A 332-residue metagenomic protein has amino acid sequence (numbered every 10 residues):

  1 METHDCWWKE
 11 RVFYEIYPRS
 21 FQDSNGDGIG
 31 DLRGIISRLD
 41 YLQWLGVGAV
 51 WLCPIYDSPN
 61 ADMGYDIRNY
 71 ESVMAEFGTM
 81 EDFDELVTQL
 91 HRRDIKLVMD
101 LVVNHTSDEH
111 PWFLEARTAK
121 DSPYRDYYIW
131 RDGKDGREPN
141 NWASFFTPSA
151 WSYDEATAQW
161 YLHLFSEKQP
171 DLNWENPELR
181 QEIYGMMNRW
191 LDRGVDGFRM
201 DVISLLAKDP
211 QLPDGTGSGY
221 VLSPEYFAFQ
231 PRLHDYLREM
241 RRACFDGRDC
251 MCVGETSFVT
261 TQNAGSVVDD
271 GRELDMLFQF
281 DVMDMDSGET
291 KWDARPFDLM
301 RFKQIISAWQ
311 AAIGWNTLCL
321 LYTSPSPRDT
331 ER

Functional and structural regions predicted by a protein language model:
E2-N188, D192, L205-T260: Acidic/aromatic-lined carbohydrate-recognition and catalytic surfaces of CAZymes acting on diverse glycans
W8-V12, M200, T317-L320: Short coil-to-beta-strand
V50, F198-M200: Hydrophobic residues within beta-strands of alpha/beta enzymes
R92, D246-G247, G271-E273, W315: Short, well-ordered coil/turn elements that cap or connect secondary structure elements
S107, A116, V253-S287: Substrate-binding cleft/loops of secretory-pathway carbohydrate-active enzymes
C244-R248, L299-S324: Catalytic-core region of carbohydrate-active enzymes that cleave or remodel glycosidic bonds
M285-Q304: Outer-membrane beta-barrel transmembrane domain signature of Gram-negative proteins, especially the mid-to-C-terminal
Y322-R332: Single conserved hydrophobic/aromatic residue that forms the stacking wall/gate of nucleotide- or nucleobase-binding
